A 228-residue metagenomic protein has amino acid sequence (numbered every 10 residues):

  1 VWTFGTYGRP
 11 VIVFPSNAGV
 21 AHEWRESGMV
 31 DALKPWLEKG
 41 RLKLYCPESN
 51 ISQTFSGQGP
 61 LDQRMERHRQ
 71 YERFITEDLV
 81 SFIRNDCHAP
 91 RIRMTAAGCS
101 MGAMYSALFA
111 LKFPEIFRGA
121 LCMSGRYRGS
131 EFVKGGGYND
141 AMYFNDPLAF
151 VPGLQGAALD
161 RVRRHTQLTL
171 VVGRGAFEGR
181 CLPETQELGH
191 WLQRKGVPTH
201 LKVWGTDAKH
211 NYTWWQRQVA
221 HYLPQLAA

Functional and structural regions predicted by a protein language model:
V1-A228: Non-catalytic cap/lid and distal C-terminal segments of serine-dependent acyl enzymes
